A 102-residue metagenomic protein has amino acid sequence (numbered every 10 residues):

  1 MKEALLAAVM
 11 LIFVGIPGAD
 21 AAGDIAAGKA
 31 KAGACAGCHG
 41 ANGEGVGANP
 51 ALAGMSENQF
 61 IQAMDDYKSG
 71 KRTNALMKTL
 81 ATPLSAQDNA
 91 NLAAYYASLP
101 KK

Functional and structural regions predicted by a protein language model:
A4-G15: Bacterial N-terminal signal peptides
F13-A32, V46, I61, D66 (+1 more regions): Electrostatic cytochrome c docking/interface patches
G33-A41, L92: The canonical Cys-X-X-Cys-His
A34-G37, A48-A51, A63, T73-L76: Residue-level recognition of specific faces of alpha-helices
C38-G45, A97: Detector for the c-type heme attachment site
A51-S56, T79-N89: Electron-transfer interface patches adjacent to heme c in soluble/periplasmic c-type cytochromes and di-/multiheme
A63, Y67-R72, T82-K102: C-terminal capping alpha-helices of c-type cytochrome domains
